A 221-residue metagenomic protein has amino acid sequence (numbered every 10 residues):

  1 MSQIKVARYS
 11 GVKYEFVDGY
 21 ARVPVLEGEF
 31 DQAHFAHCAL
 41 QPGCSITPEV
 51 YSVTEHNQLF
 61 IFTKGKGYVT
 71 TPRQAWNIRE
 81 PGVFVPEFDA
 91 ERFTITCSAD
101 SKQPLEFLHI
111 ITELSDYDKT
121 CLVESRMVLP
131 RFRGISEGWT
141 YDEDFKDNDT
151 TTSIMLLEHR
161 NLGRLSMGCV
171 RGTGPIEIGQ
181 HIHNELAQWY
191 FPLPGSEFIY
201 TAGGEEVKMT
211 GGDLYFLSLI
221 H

Functional and structural regions predicted by a protein language model:
Q3-F16, H56, T71-P72: N-terminal intrinsically disordered, low-complexity, charge-rich
F16-E49, E143-A187: A short glycine-rich, His/Asp/Glu-containing loop-to-beta-strand
F35-A39, L59, V83-V85, F107 (+4 more regions): Conserved hydrophobic/aromatic beta-strand scaffold that supports enzyme active sites
P48-E49, V69-T70, W76-I78, V85-E87 (+4 more regions): Short beta-strand His + acidic residue motifs that chelate non-heme Fe in jelly-roll/DSBH and cupin folds
E49-E80, A187-G211: A short beta-strand-loop-beta hairpin characteristic of the jelly-roll/cupin
F62, I78-M127: Hydrophobic, ordered structural segments
Q103-G168: Surface-exposed beta-loop interaction hotspot
H221: Conserved small/polar residues in nucleotide/adenosyl-binding loops
